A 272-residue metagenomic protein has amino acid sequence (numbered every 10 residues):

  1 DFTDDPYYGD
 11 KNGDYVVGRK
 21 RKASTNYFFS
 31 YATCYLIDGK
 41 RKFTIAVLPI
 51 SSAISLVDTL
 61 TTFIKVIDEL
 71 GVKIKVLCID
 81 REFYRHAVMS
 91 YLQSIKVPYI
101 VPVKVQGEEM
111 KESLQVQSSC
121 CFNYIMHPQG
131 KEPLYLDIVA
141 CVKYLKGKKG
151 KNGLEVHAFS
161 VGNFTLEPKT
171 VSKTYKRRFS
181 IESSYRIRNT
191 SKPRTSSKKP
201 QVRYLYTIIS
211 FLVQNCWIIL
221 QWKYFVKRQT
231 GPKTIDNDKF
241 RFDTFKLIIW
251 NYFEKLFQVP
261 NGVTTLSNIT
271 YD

Functional and structural regions predicted by a protein language model:
D1-D5, C34, I74-E82, Y99 (+4 more regions): Short, conserved catalytic/metal-binding motifs centered on acidic residues
D1-I37: Active-site-proximal, Lys/Arg-enriched surface segment that forms a nucleic-acid-binding/basic interface patch
L48-L70: Active-site beta-loop-alpha junctions of metal-dependent nucleic acid enzymes, especially the RNase H-like/DDE
K65-E69, M89-P98: Short, surface-exposed basic-aromatic patches at helix termini and helix-loop junctions that form
L77-H86, V105-G107: Acidic, metal-coordinating catalytic cores used for nucleic-acid/nucleotide bond scission and strand-transfer chemistry
I95-N189: An anionic, glycine-rich sequence signature occurring as long contiguous blocks
V116-L145, T190, S210-D272: A short, flexible helix-boundary coil/loop motif
L166-T174, I187-T207, Y224-R228: Short, solvent-exposed helix-loop connector elements
